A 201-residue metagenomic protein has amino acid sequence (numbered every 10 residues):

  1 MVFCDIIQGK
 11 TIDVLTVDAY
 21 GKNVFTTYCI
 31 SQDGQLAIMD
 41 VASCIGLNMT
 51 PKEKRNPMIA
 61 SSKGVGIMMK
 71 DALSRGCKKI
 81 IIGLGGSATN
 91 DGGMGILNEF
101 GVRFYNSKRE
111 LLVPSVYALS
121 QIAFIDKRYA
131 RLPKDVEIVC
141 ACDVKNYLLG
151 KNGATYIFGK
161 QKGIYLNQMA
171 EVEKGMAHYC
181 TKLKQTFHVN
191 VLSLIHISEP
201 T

Functional and structural regions predicted by a protein language model:
M1-N48, I138-N146: Glycine-rich nucleotide/cofactor/substrate-binding loop typically near the N-terminus or early in the first domain
F3-T11, M69, L73, F100-F104 (+4 more regions): Structural signal for hydrophobic packing residues in well-ordered secondary-structure cores of soluble enzyme domains
L15, M39-V41, I80-I82, N106 (+3 more regions): General beta-strand structural signal in soluble alpha/beta enzymes
K22-A88: Anion-binding (especially nucleotide phosphate/pyrophosphate-binding) glycine-rich loop and adjoining beta-alpha core
P51, G92-I96, L149-A154: Short acidic, glycine/serine/threonine-rich loops at helix termini
I59-K63, I67-I81, A88-E137: Glycine/threonine-rich beta-strand-loop-alpha-helix active-site module that forms ligand/phosphate-binding
E110, V139-L194: Carboxylate- and glycine-rich phosphate/diphosphate-binding segment that chelates Mg2+/Mn2+
S193-T201: Residue-level detector of conserved catalytic or cofactor/ligand-binding positions in enzyme active sites
